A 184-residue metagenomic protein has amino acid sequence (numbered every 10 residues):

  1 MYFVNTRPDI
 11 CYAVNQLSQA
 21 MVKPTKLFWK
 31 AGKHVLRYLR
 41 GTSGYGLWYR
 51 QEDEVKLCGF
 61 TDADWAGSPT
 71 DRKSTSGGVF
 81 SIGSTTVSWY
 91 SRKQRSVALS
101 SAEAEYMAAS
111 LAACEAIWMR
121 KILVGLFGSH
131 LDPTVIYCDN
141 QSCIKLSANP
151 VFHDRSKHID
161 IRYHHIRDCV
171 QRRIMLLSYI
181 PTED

Functional and structural regions predicted by a protein language model:
M1-Y45, P181: C-terminal reverse transcriptase regions that engage the nucleic-acid substrate
C11, W48, S81, Y137 (+1 more regions): Beta-strand cores of modular interaction/reader domains in eukaryotic scaffold and signaling proteins, especially PDZ
Q16-S18, Y49-L57, T182-D184: A glycine-rich phosphate-binding loop feature that marks nucleotide/adenosyl-phosphate handling sites
K56, S74, T85, R92-D184: RNase H-like nuclease module associated with reverse transcription
K56-T70: Two-metal-ion RNase H-like nuclease active-site motif
S68-S84: Acidic, metal-ligating active-site segments
